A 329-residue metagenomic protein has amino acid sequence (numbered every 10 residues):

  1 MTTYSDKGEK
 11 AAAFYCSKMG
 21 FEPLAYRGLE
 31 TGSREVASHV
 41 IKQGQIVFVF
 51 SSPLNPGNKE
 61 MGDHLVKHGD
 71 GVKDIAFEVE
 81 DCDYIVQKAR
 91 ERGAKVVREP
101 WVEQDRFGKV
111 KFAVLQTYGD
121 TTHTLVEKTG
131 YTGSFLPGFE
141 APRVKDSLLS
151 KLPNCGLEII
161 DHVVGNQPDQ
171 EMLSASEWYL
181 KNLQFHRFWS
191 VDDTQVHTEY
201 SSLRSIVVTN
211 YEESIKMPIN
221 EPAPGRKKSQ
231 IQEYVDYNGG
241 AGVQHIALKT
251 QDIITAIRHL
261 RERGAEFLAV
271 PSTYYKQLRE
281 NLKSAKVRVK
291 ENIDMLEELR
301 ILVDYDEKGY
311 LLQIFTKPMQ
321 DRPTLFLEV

Functional and structural regions predicted by a protein language model:
M1-P142, H162, D169, L296-E297 (+1 more regions): An N-terminus-focused feature that recognizes amino-terminal "leader" regions
M1-S5, Y15, F21, I41 (+12 more regions): Short, structured motif recognition centered on aromatic/hydrophobic residues
T2-V47, E91, P100-R106, V114-T117 (+4 more regions): Core segments of cupin and vicinal oxygen chelate
D6, K10, V36, D70 (+10 more regions): Generic recognition of stable, solvent-exposed alpha-helical segments in well-folded globular domains
L54-N55, E212-I231: Active-site-adjacent "gating/activation" loops or surface patches in catalytic cores
N58, K145-S150, D192-D193, G225-E233: Active-site-adjacent structural elements in folded domains
V126-L180, Q184: Non-heme Fe(II) oxygenase catalytic core, chiefly the N-lobe of the double-stranded beta-helix
I215-M217, N238-M319, L325-V329: Long compositionally biased, domain-poor regions of proteins
